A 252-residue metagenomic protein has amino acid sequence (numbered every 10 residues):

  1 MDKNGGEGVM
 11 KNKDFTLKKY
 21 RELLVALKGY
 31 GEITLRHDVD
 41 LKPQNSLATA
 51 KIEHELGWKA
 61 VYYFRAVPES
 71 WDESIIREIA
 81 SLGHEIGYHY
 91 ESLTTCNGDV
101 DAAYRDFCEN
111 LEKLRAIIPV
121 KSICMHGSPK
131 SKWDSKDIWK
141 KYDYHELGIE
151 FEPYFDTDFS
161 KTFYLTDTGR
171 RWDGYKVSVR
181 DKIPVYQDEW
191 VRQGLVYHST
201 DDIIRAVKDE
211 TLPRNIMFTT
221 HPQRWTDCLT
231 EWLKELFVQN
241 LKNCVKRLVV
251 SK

Functional and structural regions predicted by a protein language model:
M1-R36, D40-V61, W71, R77-L82 (+2 more regions): Terminal accessory/targeting
R65, E91: Histidine-centered beta-alpha loop that forms part of the nucleotide-sugar donor binding/catalytic region in diverse
P68: Catalytic phosphate/metal-binding cores of nucleic-acid and nucleotide-processing enzymes, i.e., regions that mediate
E85: Short glycine/serine/threonine-biased micro-segments
